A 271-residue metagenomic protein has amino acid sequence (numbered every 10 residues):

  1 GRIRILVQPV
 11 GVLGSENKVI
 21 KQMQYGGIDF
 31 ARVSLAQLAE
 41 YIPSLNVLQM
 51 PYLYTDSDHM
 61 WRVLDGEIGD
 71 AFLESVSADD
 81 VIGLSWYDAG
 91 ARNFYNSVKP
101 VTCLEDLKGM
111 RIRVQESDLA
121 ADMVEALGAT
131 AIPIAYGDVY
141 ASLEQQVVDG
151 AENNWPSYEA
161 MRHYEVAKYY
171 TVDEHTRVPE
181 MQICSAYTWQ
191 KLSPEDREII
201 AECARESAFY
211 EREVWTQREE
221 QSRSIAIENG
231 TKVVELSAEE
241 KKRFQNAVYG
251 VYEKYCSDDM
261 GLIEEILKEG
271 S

Functional and structural regions predicted by a protein language model:
G1-H59, I68, V76-S271: N-terminal secretory/targeting leader peptides
L73: Conserved glycine-rich "GG(E/T)P / GGGxP" loop and the immediately following alpha-helix in the radical SAM core
